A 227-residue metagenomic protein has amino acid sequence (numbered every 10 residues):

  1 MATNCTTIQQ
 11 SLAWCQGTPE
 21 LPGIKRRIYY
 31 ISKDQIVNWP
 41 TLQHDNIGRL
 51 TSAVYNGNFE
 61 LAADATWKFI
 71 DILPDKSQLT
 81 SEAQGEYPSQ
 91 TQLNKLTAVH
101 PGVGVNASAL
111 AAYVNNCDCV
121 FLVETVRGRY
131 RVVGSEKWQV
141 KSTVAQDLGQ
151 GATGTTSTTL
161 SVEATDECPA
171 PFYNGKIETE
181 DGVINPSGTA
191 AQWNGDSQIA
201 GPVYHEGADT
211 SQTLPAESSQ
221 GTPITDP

Functional and structural regions predicted by a protein language model:
M1-L42, I177, S187-P227: Short, intrinsically disordered N-terminal pre-domain segments
C5, C15, C117-C119, C168: Cysteine-centric signal of extracytoplasmic or virion-exposed proteins
C5-L93, W138-A152: Solvent-exposed edge beta-strands and adjacent loop segments that serve as assembly or binding interfaces
I31-S32, A62, I70-L73, V99-P101 (+5 more regions): A structural detector for beta-sheet-dominated domains
F69-Q139: Structured, beta-strand-rich domain cores that present glycine/charged loop surfaces used to bind extended ligands
D75-L79, Y173, D226-P227: Low-complexity, repetitive regions of proteins mediating host interaction that are extracellular, surface-exposed
W138-G207: Mixed-charge, glycine-accented linear interaction segment located at domain edges/termini
